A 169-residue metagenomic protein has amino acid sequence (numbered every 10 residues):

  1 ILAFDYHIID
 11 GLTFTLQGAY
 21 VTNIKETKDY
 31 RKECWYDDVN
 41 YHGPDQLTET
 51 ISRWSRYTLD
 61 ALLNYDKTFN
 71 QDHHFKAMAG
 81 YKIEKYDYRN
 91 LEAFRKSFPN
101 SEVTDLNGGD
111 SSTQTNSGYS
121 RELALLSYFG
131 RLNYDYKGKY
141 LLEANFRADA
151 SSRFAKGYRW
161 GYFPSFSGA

Functional and structural regions predicted by a protein language model:
I1-T68, L123-A169: Surface-exposed extracellular loop regions of Gram-negative outer-membrane beta-barrel proteins
V21-T22, Y81-R89: Short, internal active-site loops enriched in acidic
K28-D45, D87-N116: Surface-exposed loop/turn segments flanking beta-strands in extracellular/periplasmic regions
H73: Histidine-centered active-site/metal-ligand motif
K76-G80: Long, low-complexity, repeat-rich, intrinsically disordered, solvent-exposed domains used in surface/appendage assembly
G118-S120: Membrane-embedded translocation segments of transport machinery
